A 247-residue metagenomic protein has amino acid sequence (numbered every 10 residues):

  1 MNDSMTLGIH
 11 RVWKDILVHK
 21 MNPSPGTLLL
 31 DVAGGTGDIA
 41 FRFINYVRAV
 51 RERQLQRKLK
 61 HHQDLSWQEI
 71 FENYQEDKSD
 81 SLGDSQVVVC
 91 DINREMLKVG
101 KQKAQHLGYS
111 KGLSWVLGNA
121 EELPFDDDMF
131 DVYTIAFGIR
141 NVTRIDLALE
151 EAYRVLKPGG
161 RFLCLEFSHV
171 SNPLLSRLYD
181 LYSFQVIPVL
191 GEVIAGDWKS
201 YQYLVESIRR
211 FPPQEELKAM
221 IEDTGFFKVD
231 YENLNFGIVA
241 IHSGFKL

Functional and structural regions predicted by a protein language model:
M1-V18, N22, P212: Conserved SAM-binding loop and adjacent beta-strand
L28-E122: Class I SAM-dependent methyltransferase SAM/SAH-binding core
E121-Y133: A short acidic, Gly/Pro-enriched loop at the edge of an enzyme's catalytic core that lines a small-molecule cofactor
D131-I145, S168: A short SAM/SAH-binding and catalytic strip from SAM-dependent methyltransferases
D146-P158: A short glycine-rich, Lys/Arg-flanked "PGG" loop and its adjoining helix->strand segment in the class I
G160-F167: Conserved beta-strand signature within the Rossmann-like core of class I S-adenosyl-L-methionine
H169-T224, D230: C-terminal alpha-helical "lid/dimerization" subdomain adjacent to the S-adenosyl-L-methionine
T224-L247: Core SAM-dependent methyltransferase catalytic element
